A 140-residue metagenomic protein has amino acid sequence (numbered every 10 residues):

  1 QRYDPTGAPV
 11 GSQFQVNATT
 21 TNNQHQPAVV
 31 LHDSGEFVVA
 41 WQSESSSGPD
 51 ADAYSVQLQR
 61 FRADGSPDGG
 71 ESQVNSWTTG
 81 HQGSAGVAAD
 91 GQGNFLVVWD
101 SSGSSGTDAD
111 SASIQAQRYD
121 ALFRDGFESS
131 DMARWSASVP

Functional and structural regions predicted by a protein language model:
Q1-D125: Extracellular, repeat-based ectodomains that mediate carbohydrate processing or recognition
E128-P140: Short, tryptophan-glycine- and acidic/Ser/Thr-enriched carbohydrate-recognition patches
